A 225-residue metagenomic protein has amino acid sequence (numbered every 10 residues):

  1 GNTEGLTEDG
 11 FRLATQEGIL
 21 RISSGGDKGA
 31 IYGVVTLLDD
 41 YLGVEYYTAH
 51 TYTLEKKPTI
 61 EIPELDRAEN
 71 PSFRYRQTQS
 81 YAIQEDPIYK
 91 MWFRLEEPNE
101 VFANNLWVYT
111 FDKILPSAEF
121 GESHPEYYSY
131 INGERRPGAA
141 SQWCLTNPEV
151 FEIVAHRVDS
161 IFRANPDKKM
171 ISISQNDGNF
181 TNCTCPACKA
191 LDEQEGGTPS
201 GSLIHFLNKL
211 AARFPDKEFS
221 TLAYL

Functional and structural regions predicted by a protein language model:
E4-L225: Feature activates predominantly on carbohydrate-active enzymes
